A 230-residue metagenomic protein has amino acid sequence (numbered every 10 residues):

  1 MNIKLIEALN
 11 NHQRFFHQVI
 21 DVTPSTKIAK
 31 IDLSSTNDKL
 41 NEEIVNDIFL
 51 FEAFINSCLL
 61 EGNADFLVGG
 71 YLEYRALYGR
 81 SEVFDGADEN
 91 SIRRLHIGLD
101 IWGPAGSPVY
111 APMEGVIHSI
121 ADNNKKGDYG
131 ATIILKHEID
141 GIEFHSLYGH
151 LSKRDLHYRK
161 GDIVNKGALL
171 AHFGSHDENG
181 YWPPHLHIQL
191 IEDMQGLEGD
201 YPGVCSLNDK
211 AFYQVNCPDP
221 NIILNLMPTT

Functional and structural regions predicted by a protein language model:
M1-F84, E89, D140, V215-T230: Terminal presequence/propeptide segments associated with secretion/organelle targeting and zymogen/polyprotein
L5-I6, F15-S34, D38, H157-A168 (+2 more regions): Acidic, glycine-rich catalytic/binding loops that coordinate metals and/or anionic ligands
G62, E89-K125: Short, glycine/small-residue-enriched coil/turn segments at secondary-structure junctions
H96, H137, H150, H185-H187: Histidine-centered active-site/metal-ligand motif
L99, A131-I133, P184-L186: Short beta-strand micro-motifs in enzyme catalytic cores
G103, H150, R154-Y158: Short alpha-helix capping/helix-loop boundary micro-motifs
A111-S152: Zn2+-dependent peptidoglycan hydrolase active-site motif and core
